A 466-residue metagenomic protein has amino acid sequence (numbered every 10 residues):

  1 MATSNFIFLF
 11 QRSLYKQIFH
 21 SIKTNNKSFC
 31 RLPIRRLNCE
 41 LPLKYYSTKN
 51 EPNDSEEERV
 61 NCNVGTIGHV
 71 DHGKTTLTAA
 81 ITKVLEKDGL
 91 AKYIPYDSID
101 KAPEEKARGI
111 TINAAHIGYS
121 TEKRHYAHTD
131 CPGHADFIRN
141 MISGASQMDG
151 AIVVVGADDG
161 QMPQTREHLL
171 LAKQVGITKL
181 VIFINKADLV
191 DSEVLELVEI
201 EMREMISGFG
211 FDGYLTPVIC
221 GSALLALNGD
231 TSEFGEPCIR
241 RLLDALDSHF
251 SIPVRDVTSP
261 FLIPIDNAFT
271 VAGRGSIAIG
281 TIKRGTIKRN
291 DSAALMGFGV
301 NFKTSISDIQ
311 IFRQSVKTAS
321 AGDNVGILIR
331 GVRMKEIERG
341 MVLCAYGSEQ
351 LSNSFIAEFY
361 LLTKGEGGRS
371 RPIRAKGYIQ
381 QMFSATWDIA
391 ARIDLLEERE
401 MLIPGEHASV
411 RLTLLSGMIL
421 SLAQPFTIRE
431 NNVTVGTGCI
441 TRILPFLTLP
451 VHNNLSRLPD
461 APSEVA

Functional and structural regions predicted by a protein language model:
M1-D54, A466: N-terminal mitochondrial targeting presequence
T48-R139, M148-A151: P-loop NTPase switch module centered on the Walker A-proximal segment
C62, D71, L77, G109 (+13 more regions): Residue-level signature of catalytic and energy-coupling elements of molecular machines, predominantly ATP/GTP-dependent
T75, T111, G150, Q174 (+8 more regions): Residue-level marker of beta-strand positions
R124-Y126, C131-F137, A145-L169, K173-E196: Conserved Switch II/interswitch segment of TRAFAC-class P-loop GTPases
G156-A157, T178-E196, V218-F234, G340 (+1 more regions): G-domain G4 guanine-recognition motif of GTPases
S192, S207, V332-A466: C-terminal effector modules of nucleic-acid-centric enzymes and ribosome-associated factors
E204-E366: Conserved catalytic-core segments of large NTP-driven translation/proteostasis enzymes
